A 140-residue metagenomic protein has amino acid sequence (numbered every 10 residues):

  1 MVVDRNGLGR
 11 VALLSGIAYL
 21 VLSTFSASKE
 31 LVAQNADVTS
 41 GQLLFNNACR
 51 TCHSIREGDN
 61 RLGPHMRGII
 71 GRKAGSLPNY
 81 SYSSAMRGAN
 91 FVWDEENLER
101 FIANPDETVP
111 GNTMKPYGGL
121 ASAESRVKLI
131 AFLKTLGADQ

Functional and structural regions predicted by a protein language model:
M1-L8: N-terminal secretory signal peptides that target proteins for export/translocation
L8-G16: Sec-dependent signal peptide hydrophobic core
S15-S23: Bacterial N-terminal signal peptides
F25-N46, I55, Q140: Electrostatic cytochrome c docking/interface patches
V38-Q42, R56-E95, P116-G119: Gly/Gly-Pro-rich "capping" loops immediately C-terminal to redox-active cysteine motifs in periplasmic/lumenal
N47-A48, P64, E96, N112: Structural detector for helix-capping/boundary residues
T51: Short, cysteine/histidine-rich loop/knuckle motifs that typically chelate Zn2+
D94-Q140: C-terminal capping alpha-helices of c-type cytochrome domains
